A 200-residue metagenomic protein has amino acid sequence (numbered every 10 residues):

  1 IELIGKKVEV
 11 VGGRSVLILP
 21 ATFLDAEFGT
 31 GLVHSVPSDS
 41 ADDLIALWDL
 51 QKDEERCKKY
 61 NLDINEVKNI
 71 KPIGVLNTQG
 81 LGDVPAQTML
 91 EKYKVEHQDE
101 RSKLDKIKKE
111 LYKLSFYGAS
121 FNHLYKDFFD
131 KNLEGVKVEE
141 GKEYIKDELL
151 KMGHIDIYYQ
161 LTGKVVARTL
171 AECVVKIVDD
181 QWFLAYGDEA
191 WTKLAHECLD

Functional and structural regions predicted by a protein language model:
G5-E9, G13-R14, G29-D200: Residue patterns forming the tRNA-binding/recognition surfaces of aminoacyl-tRNA synthetases and related DALR
V16-T22: Short beta-strand-centered aromatic/proline hotspots
L24-E27: Short, conserved beta-turn/loop elements at beta-strand boundaries and strand-helix junctions
